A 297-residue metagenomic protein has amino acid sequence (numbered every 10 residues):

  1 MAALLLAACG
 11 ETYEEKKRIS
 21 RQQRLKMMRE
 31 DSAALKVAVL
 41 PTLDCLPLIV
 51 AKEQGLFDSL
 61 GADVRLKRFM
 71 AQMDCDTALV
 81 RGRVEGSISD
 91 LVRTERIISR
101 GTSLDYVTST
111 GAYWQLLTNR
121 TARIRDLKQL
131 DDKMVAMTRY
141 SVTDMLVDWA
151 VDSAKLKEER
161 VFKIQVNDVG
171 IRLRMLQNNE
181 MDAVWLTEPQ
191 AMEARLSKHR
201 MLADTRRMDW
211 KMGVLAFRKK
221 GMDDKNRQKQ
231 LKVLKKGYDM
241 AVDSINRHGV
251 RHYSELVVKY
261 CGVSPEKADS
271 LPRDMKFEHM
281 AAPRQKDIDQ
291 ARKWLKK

Functional and structural regions predicted by a protein language model:
M1-L4: Sec-dependent N-terminal signal peptides
L6-A8: C-terminal motif of bacterial Sec signal peptides marking the signal peptidase cleavage site
E11-R18, V142-F162, V233-S270: Ligand-binding clefts/hinges and TM-proximal coupling segments of bilobed small-molecule sensing domains
T12-K157, K163-V166, M175, D182-E188 (+1 more regions): Short, glycine-/small- and polar/acidic-enriched structural segments that line small-molecule recognition paths
E14-Q23, M27-L35, A183, H252-K297: An extracytoplasmic/periplasmic, membrane-proximal ligand-sensing/linker region
L35, D132-M137, K220-K225, D239-N246 (+1 more regions): Second-shell loop/turn segments in exported
L91-R93, R160-V257: Pocket-lining segment of extracytoplasmic ligand-binding domains
T121-K128, D152-S153, E158-V161, L173 (+5 more regions): Proline/Glycine/Serine-rich low-complexity intrinsically disordered segments that serve as flexible stalks/linkers
